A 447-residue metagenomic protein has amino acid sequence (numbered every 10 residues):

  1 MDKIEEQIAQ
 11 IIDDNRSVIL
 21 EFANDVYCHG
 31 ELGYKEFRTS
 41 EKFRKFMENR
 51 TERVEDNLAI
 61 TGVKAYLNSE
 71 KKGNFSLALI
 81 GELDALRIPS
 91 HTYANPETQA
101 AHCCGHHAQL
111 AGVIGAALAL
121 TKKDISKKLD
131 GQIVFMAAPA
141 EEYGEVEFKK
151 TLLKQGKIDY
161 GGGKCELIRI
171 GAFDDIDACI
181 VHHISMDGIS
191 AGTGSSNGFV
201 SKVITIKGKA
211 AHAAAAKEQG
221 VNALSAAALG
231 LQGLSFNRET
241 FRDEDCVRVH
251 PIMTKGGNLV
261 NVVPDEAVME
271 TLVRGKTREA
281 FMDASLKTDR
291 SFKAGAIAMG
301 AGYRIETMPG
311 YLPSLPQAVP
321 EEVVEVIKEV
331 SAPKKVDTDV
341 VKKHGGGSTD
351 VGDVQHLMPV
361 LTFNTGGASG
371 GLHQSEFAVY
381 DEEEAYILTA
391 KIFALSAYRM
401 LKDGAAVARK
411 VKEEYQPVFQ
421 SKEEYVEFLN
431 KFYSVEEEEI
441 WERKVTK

Functional and structural regions predicted by a protein language model:
D2-C103, H107-V134, P139: Acidic/His- and Gly-rich active-site-bordering loop/insert found across diverse amide/peptide-bond hydrolases
I4, N15-V18, F22, K35-F46 (+18 more regions): General structural feature for long, well-ordered alpha-helical segments within catalytic domains of soluble enzymes
V26, L79, H106, F135 (+6 more regions): Divalent metal-coordination and catalytic microenvironments
L67-K71, G192-S196, V260-V263, D353-Q355: Short glycine-biased active-site loop of nucleotidyltransferases that positions the nucleotide triphosphate and helps
A78-I80, K202, K207, L361-G366: Non-cysteine beta-strand/loop elements that form the S-adenosyl-L-methionine
H91-A101, H107, K123, K127-H250 (+2 more regions): Histidine/acidic-residue-rich, glycine-tolerant segments that coordinate divalent metal ions
A228-K447: Metal-dependent amide/peptide-bond hydrolase catalytic core, centered on the "pita-bread" metallohydrolase fold
